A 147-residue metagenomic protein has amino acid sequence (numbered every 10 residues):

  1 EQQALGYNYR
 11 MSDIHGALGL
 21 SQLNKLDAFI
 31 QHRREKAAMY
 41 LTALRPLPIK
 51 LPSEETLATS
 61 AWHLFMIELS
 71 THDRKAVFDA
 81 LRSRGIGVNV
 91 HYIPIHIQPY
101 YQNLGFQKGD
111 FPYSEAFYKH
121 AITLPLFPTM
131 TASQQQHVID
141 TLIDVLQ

Functional and structural regions predicted by a protein language model:
E1-Q147: PLP-dependent aminotransferase class I/II
